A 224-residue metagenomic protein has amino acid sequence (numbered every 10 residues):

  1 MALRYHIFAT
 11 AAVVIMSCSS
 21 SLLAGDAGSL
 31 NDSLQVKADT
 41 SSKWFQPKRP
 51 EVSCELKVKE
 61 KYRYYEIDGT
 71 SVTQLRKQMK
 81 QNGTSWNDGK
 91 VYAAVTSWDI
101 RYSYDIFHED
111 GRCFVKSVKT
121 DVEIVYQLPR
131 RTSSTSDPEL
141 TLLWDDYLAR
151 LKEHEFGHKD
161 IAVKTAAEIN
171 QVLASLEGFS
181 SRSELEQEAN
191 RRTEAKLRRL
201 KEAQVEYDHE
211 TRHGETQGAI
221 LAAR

Functional and structural regions predicted by a protein language model:
M1-A9: Bacterial N-terminal signal peptides that target proteins for export
A9-S19: Bacterial N-terminal signal peptides
L22-A24: Boundary at the C-terminal end of the N-terminal hydrophobic targeting segment
G28-N31: Sequence termini and other peripheral, non-core segments
Q46, E51-T135, F179-R224: Metalloprotease/metallohydrolase-associated module, dominated by Zn2+-dependent proteases
T135-T141, D145-D146, A162-E194: Post-HEXXH active-site segment of zinc metalloproteases
R150, H154-A162: Active-site recognition of the HExxH zinc-binding catalytic motif
